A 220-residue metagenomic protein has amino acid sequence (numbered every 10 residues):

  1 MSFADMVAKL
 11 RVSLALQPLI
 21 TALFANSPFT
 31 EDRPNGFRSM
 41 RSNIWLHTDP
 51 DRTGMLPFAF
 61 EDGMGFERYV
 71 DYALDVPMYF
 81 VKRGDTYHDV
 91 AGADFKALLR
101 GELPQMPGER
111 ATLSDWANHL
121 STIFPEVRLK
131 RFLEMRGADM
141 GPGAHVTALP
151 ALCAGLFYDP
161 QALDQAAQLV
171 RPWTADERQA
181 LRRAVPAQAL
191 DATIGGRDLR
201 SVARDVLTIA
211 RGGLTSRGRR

Functional and structural regions predicted by a protein language model:
F3-R220: C-terminal accessory/tail domains of diverse enzymes
